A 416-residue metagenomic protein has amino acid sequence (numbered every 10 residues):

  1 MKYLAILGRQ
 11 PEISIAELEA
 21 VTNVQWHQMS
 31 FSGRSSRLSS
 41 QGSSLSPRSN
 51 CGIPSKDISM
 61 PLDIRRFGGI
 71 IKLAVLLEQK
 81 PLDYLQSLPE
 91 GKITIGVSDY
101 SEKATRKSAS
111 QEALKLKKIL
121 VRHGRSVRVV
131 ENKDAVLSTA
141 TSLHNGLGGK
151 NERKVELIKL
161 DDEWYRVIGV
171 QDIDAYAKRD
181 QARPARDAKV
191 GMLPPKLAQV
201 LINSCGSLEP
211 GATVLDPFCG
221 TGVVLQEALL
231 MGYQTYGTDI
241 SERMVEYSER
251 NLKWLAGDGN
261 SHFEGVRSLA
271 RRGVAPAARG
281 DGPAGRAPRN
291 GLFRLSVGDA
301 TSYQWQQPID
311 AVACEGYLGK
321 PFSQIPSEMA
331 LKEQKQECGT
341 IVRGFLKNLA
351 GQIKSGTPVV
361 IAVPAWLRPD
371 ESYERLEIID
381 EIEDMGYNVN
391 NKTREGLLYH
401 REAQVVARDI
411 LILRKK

Functional and structural regions predicted by a protein language model:
M1-Y84, S101-K115, T139-E156, L160-K416: Class I S-adenosyl-L-methionine-dependent methyltransferase catalytic core
L85-E90: Short glycine/proline-enriched loop/turn "hinge" motifs that connect secondary-structure elements and lie
K92-I95, G211-A212: Nucleotide donor/acceptor-binding cores
G96, V127-E131, E163-R166: A structural signal for short, well-ordered beta-strand segments and their strand-loop junctions that often border
D99-S101, L120, G124, I168: Generic hydrophobic/packing signal
K117-A135: A gly/proline- and charged-residue-enriched helix-loop-helix capping module
